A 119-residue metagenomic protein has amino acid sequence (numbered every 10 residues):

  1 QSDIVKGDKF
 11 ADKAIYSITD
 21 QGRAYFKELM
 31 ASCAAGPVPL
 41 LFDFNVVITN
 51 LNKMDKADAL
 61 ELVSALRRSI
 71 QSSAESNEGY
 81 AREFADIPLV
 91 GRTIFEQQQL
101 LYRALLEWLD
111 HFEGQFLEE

Functional and structural regions predicted by a protein language model:
Q1-V38: Basic helix-turn-helix/winged-helix DNA-binding cores and closely related short helical interaction motifs
K27-S72: Amphipathic alpha-helical dimerization/coiled-coil segments that flank or bridge DNA-binding/regulatory modules
L29-M30, A81, E113: Short, flexible helix/strand-to-coil boundary loops that buttress conserved ligand/catalytic motifs in alpha/beta
K56, V63, P88-G91, F95 (+1 more regions): Amphipathic alpha-helical coiled-coil segments and their boundaries
I70-A81, Y102, L109: Non-transmembrane amphipathic alpha-helical segments
N77-Q97: Acidic interhelical loop/turn segments
F95-E119: Long, low-complexity, charge-rich intrinsically disordered regions
